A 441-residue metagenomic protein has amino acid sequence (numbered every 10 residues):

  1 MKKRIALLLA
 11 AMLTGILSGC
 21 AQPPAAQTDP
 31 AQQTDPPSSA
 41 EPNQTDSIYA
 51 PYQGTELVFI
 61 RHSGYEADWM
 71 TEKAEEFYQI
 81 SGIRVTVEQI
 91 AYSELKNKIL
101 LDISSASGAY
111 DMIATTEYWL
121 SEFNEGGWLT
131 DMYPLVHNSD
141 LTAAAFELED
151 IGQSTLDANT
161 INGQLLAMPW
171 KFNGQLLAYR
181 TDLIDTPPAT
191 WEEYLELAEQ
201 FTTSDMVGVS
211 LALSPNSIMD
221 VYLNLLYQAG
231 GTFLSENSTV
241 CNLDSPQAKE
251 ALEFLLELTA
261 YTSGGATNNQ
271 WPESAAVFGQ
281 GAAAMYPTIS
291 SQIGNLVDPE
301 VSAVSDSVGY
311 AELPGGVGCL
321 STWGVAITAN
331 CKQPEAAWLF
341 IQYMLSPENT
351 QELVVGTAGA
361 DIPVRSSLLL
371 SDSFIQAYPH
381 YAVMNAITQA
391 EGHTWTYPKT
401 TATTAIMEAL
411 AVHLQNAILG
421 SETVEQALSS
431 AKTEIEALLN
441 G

Functional and structural regions predicted by a protein language model:
A40-P42, A50, R84-V85, T388-G441: Conserved C-terminal helix/tail region of periplasmic/extracytoplasmic solute-binding proteins
A40-P51, E117-G174, E193-L195, D205 (+4 more regions): Hinge/lid segment of periplasmic solute-binding proteins
Q53-G64, I83-E88, D111-M112, V207-V209: Short, well-ordered beta-strand elements
E72-A74, V221, E253-L339: Extracytoplasmic/periplasmic substrate-binding proteins
E76-D150, A189, V277, A284-M285 (+1 more regions): Extracytoplasmic "Venus flytrap"/periplasmic binding protein-like
G82, E117-Y133, H137, D150-E192 (+3 more regions): Periplasmic solute-binding protein
L197-A198, N237-T267: Glycine-centered hinge/linker elements that transmit conformational signals in sensory and ligand-binding systems
D306, A311, V355-A409, N416: Long, aromatic- and glycine/proline-rich binding clefts that accommodate carbohydrate-like moieties
